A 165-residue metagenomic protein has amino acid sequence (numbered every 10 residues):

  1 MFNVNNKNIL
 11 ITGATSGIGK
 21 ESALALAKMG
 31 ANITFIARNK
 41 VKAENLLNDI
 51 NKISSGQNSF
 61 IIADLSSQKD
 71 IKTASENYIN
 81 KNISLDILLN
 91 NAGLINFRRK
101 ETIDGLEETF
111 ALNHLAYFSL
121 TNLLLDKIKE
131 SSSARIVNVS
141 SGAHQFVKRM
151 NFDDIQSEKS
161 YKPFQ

Functional and structural regions predicted by a protein language model:
M1-L10: Flexible N-terminal pre-Rossmann segment of NAD(P)-dependent oxidoreductases
N8, T15-G17: Conserved glycine-rich cofactor-binding loop
L26: Aromatic pocket-lining residues of Rossmann-like dinucleotide-binding sites
M29-N45: Conserved glycine-rich Rossmann-like NAD(P)H-binding loop of the short-chain dehydrogenase/reductase
K40-V41, F60-E76: The beta1-alpha1 cofactor-binding region of Rossmann-like NAD(H)/NADP(H)-dependent oxidoreductases
I53-Q57, N77-N90, N96-E101: A glycine-rich helix->loop->beta "capping" turn within Rossmann-like NAD(P)(H)-dependent oxidoreductase domains
G93-R99, E107, K129, S133-Q165: Catalytic loop of short-chain dehydrogenase/reductase
H114-L115: Ankyrin-repeat alpha-helix packing hotspot
